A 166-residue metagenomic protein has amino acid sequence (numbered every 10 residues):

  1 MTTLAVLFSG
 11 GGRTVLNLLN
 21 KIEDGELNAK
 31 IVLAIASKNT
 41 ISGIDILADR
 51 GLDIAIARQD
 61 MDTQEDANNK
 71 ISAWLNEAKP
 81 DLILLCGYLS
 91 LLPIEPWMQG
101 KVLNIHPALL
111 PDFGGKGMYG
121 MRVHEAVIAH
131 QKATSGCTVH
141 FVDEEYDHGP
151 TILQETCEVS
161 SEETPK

Functional and structural regions predicted by a protein language model:
M1-K166: One-carbon transfer enzymes
